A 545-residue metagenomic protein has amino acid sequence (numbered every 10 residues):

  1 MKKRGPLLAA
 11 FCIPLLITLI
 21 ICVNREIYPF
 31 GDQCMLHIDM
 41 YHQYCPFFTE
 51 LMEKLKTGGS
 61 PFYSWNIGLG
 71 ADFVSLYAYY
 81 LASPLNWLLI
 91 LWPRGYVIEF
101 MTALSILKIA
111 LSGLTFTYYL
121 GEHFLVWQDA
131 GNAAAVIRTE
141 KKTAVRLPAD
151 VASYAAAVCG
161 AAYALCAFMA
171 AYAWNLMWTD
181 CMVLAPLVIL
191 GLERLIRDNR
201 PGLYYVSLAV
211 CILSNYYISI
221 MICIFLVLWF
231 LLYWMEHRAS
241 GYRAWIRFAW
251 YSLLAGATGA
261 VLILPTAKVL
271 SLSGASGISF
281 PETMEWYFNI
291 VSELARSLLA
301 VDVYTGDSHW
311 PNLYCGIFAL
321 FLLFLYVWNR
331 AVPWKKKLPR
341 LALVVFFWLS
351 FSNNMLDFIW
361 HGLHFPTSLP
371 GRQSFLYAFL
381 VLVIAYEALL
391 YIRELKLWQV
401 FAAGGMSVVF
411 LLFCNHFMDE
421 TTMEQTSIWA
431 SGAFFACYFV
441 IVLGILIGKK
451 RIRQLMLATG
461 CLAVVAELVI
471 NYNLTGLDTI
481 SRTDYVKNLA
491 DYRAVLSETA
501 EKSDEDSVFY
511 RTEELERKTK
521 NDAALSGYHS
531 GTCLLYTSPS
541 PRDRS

Functional and structural regions predicted by a protein language model:
M1-I27, R247, L455-G460: Start-transfer (signal-anchor) and selected internal transmembrane alpha helices of multi-pass inner/ER membrane
P14-T18, I106-E122, R146-E236, R247-A267 (+3 more regions): Membrane-embedded helix bundles of polyisoprenyl
N24-F124, A155-P186, V210, S214-Y217 (+1 more regions): Active-site lumenal/periplasmic loops and adjacent helix-entry segments of GT-C-fold, multi-pass membrane
I38, H42-E53, A78, P84 (+5 more regions): Periplasmic/ER-lumenal interhelical loops and adjacent helix-loop junctions in multi-pass membrane proteins
P61-Y63, L91-G95, A167-A171, C211 (+2 more regions): Membrane-interface interhelical loops and short amphipathic "cap" helices that link adjacent transmembrane segments
S112-L120, L184-I196, I224-L232, L320-V327 (+2 more regions): Transmembrane alpha-helical segments
N199, I218, L338-F358, H364-D491: Contiguous transmembrane helix-bundle modules in multi-pass membrane proteins
L457-S538, R542-S545: Soluble catalytic regions of membrane-associated enzymes that act on cell-envelope and secretory-pathway components
